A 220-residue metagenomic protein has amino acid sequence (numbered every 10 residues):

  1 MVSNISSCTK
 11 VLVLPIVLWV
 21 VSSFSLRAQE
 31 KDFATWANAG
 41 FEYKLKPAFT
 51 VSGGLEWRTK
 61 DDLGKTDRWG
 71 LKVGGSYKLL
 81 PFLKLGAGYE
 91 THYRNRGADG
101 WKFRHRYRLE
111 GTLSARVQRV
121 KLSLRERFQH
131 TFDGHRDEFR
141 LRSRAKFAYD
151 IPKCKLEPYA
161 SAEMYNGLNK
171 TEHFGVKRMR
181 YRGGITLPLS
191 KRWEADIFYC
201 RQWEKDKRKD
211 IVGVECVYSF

Functional and structural regions predicted by a protein language model:
M1-F33, F220: Bacterial Sec-dependent N-terminal signal peptides
Q29-K78, K84: Start-of-domain marker
F33-T35, D67-W69, F103-Y107, D137-L141 (+2 more regions): Residues that define the transmembrane beta-barrel architecture of outer-membrane proteins
A39-Y43, V73-Y77, L109-A115, F128 (+3 more regions): Residues on the lipid-exposed face of transmembrane beta-strands in outer-membrane beta-barrel proteins
P47-G53, F82-A87, Q118-L122, K153-E157 (+1 more regions): Repeated loop/turn-to-beta-strand initiation elements of outer-membrane beta-barrel proteins
L55-D61, Y89-N95, A115-R119, F128-F132 (+3 more regions): Transmembrane beta-strands of outer-membrane beta-barrel pores
L113-S114, K121-N166: Detector for outer-membrane/organellar transmembrane beta-barrel domains, recognizing the amphipathic beta-strand
A160, E172, V176-F220: Predominantly the C-terminal beta-signal and adjacent terminal strand-loop region of outer-membrane beta-barrel
